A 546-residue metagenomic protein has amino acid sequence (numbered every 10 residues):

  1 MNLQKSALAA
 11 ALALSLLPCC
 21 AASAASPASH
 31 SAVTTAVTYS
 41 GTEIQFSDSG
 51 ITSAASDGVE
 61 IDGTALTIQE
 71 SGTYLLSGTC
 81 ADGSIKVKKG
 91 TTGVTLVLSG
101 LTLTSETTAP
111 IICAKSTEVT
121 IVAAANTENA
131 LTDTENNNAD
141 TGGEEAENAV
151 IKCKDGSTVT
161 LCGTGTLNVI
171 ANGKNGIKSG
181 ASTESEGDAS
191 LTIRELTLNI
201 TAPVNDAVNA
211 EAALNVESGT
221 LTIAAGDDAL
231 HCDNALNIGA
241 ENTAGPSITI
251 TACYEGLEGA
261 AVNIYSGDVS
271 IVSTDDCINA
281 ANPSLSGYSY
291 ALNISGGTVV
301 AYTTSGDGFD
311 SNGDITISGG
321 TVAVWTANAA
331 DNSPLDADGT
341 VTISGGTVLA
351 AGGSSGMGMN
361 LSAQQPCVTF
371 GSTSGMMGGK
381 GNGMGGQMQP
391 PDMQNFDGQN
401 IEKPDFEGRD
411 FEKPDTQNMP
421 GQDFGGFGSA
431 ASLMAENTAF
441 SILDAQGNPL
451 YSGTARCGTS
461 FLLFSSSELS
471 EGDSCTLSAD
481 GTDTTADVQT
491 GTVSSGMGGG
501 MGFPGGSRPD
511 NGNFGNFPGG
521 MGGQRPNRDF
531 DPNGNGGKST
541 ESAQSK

Functional and structural regions predicted by a protein language model:
L3-K546: A composition-driven surface/loop motif
